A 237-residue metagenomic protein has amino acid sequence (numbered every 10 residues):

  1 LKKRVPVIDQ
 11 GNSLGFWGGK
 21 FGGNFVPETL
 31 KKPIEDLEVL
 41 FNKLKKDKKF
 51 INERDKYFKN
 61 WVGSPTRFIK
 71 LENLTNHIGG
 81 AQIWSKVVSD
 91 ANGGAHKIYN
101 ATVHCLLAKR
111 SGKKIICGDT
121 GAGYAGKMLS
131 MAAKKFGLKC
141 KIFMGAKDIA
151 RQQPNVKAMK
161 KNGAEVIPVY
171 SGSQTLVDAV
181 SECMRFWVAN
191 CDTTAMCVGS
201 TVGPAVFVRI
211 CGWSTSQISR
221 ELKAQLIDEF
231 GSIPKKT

Functional and structural regions predicted by a protein language model:
L1-T237: PLP-dependent amino-acid enzyme catalytic core
